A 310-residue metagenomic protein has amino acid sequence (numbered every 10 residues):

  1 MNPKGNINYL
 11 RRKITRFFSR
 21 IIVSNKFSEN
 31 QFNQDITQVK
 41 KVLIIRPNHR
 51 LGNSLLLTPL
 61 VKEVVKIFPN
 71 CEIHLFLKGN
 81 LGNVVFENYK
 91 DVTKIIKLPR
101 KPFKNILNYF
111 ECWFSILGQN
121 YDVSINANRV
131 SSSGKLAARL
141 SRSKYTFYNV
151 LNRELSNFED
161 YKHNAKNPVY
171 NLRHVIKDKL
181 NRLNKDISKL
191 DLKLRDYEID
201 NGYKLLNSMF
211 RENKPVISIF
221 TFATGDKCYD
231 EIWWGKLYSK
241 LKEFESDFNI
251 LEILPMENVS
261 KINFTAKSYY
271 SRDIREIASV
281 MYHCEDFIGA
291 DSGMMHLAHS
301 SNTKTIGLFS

Functional and structural regions predicted by a protein language model:
M1-V39: Positively charged, low-complexity intrinsically disordered leader regions
N2-I7, I96-K193, N213-F220: Conserved nucleotide-diphosphate donor binding/catalytic pocket of glycan-assembly enzymes
G5, L75-I106: Conserved nucleotide-sugar phosphate-binding/catalytic loop shared by glycosyltransferases and other
K41, I45-P47, K193, Y197 (+1 more regions): Active-site donor-nucleotide binding/catalytic segment of nucleotide-sugar enzymes
G52-S54, T58-V61, N80-V85, N126-S141: An aromatic- and histidine-rich active-site surface loop
N53-F68, W234-Y238: Histidine-anchored nucleotide/phosphate-binding helix
E72-G79, I250-L254: Short internal beta-strands
F110, E231-S310: Donor-binding and catalytic core of enzymes assembling or modifying cell-surface/extracellular glycoconjugates
